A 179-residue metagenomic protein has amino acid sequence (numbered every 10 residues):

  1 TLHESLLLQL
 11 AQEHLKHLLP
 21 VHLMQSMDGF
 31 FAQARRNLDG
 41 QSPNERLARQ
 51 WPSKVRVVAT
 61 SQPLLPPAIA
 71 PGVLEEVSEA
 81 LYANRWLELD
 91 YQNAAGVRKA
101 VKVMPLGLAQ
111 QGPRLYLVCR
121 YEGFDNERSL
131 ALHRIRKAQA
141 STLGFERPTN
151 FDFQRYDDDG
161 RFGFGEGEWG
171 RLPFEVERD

Functional and structural regions predicted by a protein language model:
L2-Q92: Bulky hydrophobic/aromatic content
L15-L23, Q92-R98, V118-C119, D159-G165: Short helix-to-loop capping/linker segments positioned immediately adjacent to catalytic or ligand/cofactor-binding
G72, K99-K102, G167: Short solvent-exposed loop/turn micro-motifs enriched in small/polar/acidic residues
S78-V101, L143-Q154: Short, conserved active-site entrance elements at the starts or edges of catalytic domains
Y116-D179: Surface-exposed, charged, gly/pro-rich loop-and-adjacent secondary-structure segments at domain edges
